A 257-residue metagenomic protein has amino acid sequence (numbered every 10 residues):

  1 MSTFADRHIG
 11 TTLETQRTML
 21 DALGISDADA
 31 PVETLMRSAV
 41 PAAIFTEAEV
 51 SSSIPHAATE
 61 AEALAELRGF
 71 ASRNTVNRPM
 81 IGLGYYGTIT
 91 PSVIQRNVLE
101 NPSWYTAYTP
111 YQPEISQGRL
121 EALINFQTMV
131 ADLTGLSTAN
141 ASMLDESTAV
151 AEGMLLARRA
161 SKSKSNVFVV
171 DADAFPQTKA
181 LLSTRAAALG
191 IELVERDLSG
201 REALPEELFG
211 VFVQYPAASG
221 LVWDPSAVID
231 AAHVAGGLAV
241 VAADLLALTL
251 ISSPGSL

Functional and structural regions predicted by a protein language model:
M1-T11, R17-L20: Charged, compositionally biased N-terminal leader segments and the immediate start of the first structured element
M36, A42-N125: N-terminal entrance/gating region of PLP-dependent enzymes' catalytic architecture
M36-A39, L67-T75, Q127, A131-T138 (+3 more regions): Structural signal for hydrophobic packing residues in well-ordered secondary-structure cores of soluble enzyme domains
T59-L64, Q127, A139-S163: Conserved beta-loop-alpha segment that forms the PLP phosphate-binding cup at the N-terminus of a helix
N101-P113, A131-L136, S163-S165, L193 (+1 more regions): Gly-rich Lys/Arg/Thr-decorated short loops/hinges at beta-loop-alpha junctions or inter-strand turns that position
Y111-R119, D132-A151: Short loop-beta-helix segment that forms the pyridoxal 5′-phosphate
T148-L257: Conserved PLP-enzyme active-site core in the AAT-like
